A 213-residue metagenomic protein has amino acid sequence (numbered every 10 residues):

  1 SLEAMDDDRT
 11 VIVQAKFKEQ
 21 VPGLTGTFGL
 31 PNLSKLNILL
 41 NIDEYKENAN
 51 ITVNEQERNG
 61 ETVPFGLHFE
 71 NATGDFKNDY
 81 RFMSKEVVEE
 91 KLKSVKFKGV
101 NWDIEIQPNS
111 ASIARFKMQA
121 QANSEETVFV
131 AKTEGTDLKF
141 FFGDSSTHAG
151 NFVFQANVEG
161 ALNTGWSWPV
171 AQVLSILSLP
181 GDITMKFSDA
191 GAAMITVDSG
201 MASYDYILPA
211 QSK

Functional and structural regions predicted by a protein language model:
S1-D79, G99-K213: DNA polymerase processivity clamps
R81-L92, K96: Short, well-ordered, aromatic-rich surface patches in folded extracellular/luminal domains
